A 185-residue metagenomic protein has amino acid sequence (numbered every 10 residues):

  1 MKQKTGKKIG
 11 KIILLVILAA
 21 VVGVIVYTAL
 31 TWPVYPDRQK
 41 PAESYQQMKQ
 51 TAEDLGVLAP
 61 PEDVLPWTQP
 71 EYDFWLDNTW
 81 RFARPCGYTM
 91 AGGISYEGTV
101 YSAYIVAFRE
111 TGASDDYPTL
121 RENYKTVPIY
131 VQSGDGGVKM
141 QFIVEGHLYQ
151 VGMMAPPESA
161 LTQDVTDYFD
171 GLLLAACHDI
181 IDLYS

Functional and structural regions predicted by a protein language model:
M1-I9, Y27, S44-Q47, K125 (+2 more regions): Compositionally biased, low-complexity segments enriched in small residues
K2-V22: N-terminal Sec-pathway targeting helices
K11, V24-G98: N-terminal "mature-domain start" segment
D77, S95-E97, Y104-F108, Q132 (+2 more regions): A structural detector for beta-sheet-dominated domains
G87-A91, T99-S102, D116, G134-K139: Short, surface-exposed coil-to-beta transition loops
G98-V127: Conserved polar/disulfide-associated segments of primarily extracytoplasmic proteins
D116-S185: A short, solvent-exposed beta-edge/loop patch
